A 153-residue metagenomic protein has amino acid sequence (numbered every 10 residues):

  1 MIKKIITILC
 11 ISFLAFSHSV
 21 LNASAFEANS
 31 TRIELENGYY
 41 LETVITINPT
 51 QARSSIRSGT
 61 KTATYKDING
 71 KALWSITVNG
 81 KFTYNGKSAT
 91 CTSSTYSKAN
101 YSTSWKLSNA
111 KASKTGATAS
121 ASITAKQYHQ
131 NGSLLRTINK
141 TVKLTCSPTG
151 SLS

Functional and structural regions predicted by a protein language model:
M1-G70: N-terminal prepro-regions of secreted/extracellular proteins
T50-S153: Mature secreted bioactive peptide module from preproproteins
